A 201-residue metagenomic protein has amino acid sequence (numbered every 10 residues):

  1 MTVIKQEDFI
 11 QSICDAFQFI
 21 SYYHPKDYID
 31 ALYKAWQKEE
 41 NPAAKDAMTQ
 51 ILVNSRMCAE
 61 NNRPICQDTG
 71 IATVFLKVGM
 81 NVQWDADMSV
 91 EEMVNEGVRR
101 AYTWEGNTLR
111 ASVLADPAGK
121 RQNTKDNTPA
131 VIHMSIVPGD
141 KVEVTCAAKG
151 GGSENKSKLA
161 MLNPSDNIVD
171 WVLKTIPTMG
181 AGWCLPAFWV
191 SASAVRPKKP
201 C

Functional and structural regions predicted by a protein language model:
M1-S191, R196-C201: Non-transmembrane, aqueous-exposed alpha-helical and coiled segments at domain scale
